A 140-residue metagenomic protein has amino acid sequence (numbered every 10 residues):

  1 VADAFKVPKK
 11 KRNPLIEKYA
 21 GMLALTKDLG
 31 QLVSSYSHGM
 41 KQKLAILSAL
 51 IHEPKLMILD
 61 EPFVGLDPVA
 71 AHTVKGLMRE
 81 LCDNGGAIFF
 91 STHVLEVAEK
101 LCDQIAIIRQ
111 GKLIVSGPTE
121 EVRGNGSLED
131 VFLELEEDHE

Functional and structural regions predicted by a protein language model:
V1-F90, L95-R109, I114-V115: ABC transporter nucleotide-binding domains
A2, M78, R123-G126, E136: Hydrophobic aliphatic residues
I58, F132-L135: Aromatic-residue hotspot detector
K112-L133: Conserved beta-strand-loop-alpha-helix hinge in the C-terminal portion of ABC ATPase nucleotide-binding domains
H139-E140: ABC-family P-loop ATPase nucleotide-binding domain
